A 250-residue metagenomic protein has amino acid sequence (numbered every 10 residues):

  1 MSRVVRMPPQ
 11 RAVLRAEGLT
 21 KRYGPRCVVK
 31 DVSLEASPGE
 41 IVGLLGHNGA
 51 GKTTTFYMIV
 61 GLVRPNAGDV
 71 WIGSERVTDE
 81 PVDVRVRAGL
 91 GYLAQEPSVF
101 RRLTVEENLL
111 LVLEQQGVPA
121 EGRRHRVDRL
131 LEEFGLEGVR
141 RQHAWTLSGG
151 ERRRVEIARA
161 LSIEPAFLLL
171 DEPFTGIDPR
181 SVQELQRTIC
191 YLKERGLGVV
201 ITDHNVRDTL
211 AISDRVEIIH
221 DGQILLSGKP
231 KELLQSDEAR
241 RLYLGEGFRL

Functional and structural regions predicted by a protein language model:
L45-H47: The feature captures the beta-strand-to-loop junction immediately N-terminal to the Walker
V60: Helix-to-loop junction immediately C-terminal to a conserved catalytic motif
L110, E121-V139, R187-C190, E238: Conserved ABC ATPase "signature" region
H143-L147, E151: Conserved ABC ATPase signature
E164: Conserved catalytic motifs of ABC-family nucleotide-binding domains
L168-E172: Catalytic Walker B motif of ABC-type/P-loop ATPase nucleotide-binding domains
